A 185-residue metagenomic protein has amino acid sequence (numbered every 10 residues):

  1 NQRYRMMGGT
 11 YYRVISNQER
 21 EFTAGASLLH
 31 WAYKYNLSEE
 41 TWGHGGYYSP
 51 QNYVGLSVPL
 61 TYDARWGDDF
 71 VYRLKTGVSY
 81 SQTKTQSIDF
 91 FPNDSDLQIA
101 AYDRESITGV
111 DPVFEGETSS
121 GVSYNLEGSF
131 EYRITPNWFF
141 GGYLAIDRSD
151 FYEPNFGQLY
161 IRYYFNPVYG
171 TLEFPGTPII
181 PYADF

Functional and structural regions predicted by a protein language model:
N1, M7-Y11, T41-S49, D111-G116 (+1 more regions): Extracellular loop and loop/strand-boundary signature of outer-membrane beta-barrel proteins
N1, Y12-V14, L28-K34, V54 (+4 more regions): Transmembrane beta-strands of outer-membrane beta-barrel pores
Q2-M6, Q18, P50-L56, D68 (+2 more regions): Residues that define the transmembrane beta-barrel architecture of outer-membrane proteins
Q2-R5, K34-G43, K84-N93, E153-Q158 (+1 more regions): Outer-membrane beta-barrel translocator domains and adjoining extracellular loop/strand segments of Gram-negative
M7-Y11, S57-T61, E127-S129, Y160-R162: Outer-membrane beta-barrel architecture
S16-F22, D68-Y72, Y132-G142, P167-L172: Repeated loop/turn-to-beta-strand initiation elements of outer-membrane beta-barrel proteins
F22-A26, V58, L74-T76, G128 (+2 more regions): Membrane-embedded beta-strand positions of outer-membrane beta-barrel proteins
E153-F185: Outer-membrane beta-barrel "beta-signal"
